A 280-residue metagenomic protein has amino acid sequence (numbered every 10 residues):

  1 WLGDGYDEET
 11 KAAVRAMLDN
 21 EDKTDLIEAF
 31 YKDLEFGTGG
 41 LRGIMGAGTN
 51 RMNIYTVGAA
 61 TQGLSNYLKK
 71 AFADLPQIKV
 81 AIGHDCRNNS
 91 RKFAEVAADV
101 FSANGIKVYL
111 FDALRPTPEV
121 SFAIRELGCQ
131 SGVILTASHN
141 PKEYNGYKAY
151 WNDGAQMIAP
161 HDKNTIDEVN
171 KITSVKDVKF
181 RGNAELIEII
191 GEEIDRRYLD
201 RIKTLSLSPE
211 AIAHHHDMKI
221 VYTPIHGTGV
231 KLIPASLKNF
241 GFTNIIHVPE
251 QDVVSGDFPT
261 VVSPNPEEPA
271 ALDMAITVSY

Functional and structural regions predicted by a protein language model:
W1-A97, E188-H216, T228: An N-terminal, well-structured beta->alpha segment
G5, D25-A29, L34, N145-A271: Gly/Ser/Thr-enriched, mixed-charge loops and adjacent short helices that form phosphate/oxyanion-binding elements
A13-A16, A59, G63-N66, E119-A123 (+5 more regions): Alpha-helical scaffold segments in soluble metabolic enzymes
E28, F72-L75, S102, I124-L127 (+4 more regions): Solvent-exposed alpha-helices and their adjacent loops that cap or buttress functional pockets in soluble metabolic
T38, S138, Y222: Single, functionally critical "micro-switch" positions that shape active/binding sites and transmembrane helices
A81-Y144, K238-Y280: N-terminal small/polar loop signature for handling phosphorylated ligands or for N-terminal nucleophile
